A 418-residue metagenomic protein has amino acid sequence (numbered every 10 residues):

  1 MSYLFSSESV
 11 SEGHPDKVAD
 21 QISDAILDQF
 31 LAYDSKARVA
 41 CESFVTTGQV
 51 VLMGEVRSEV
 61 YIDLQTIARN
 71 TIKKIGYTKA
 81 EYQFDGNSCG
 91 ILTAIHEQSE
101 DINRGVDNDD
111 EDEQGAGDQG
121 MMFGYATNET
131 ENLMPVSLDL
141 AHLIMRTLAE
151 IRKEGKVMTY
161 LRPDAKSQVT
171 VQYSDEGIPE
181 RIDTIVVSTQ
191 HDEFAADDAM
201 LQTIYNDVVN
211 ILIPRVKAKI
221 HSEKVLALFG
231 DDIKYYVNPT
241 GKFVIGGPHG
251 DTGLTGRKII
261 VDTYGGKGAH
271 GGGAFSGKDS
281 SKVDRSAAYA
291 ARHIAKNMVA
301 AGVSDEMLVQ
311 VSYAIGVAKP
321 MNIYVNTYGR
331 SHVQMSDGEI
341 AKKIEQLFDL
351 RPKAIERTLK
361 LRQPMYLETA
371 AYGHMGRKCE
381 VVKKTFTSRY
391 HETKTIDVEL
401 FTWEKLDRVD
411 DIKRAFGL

Functional and structural regions predicted by a protein language model:
M1-A40, G155, V409, A415: N-terminal, positively charged regions that mediate nucleic acid binding
S6, K73-I245, A371, G376-E380 (+1 more regions): Glycine-rich, mobile lid/loop segments that gate access to catalytic sites or pores
E8-V10, H14-A19, G115-T130, V244-A269 (+2 more regions): Conserved phosphate/anionic-ligand binding catalytic regions in large, soluble enzymes, centered on
E12-L31, E129-E150, K278-G302: Alpha-helical support elements that line or immediately flank enzyme active sites and cofactor-binding pockets
A37-C41, A165-V171, I233-V237, V303-A314: A short glycine-rich, hydrophobically flanked beta-strand micro-motif that places a catalytic Asp/Glu for divalent metal
A37-I102: Conserved beta-ketoacyl condensing-enzyme motif
T46, S304-E306, Y313-L418: Internal helix-turn-beta structural module
I259, Y264-L308, K319-N326: C-terminal catalytic subdomain
